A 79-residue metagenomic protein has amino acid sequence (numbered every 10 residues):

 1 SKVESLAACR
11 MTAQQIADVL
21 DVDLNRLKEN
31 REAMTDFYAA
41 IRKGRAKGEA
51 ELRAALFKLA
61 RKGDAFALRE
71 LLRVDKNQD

Functional and structural regions predicted by a protein language model:
S1-M11: Short, amphipathic alpha-helical "recognition" segments used to contact nucleic acids or chromatin
V3, L27-K28: Helix-turn-helix DNA-binding helix
Q14: Residues within helix-turn-helix
A17-D18: The alpha-helix within a helix-turn-helix
K28-R45: Short, solvent-exposed alpha-helical "recognition" segments
A46-D79: Amphipathic alpha-helical protein-protein interaction segments
